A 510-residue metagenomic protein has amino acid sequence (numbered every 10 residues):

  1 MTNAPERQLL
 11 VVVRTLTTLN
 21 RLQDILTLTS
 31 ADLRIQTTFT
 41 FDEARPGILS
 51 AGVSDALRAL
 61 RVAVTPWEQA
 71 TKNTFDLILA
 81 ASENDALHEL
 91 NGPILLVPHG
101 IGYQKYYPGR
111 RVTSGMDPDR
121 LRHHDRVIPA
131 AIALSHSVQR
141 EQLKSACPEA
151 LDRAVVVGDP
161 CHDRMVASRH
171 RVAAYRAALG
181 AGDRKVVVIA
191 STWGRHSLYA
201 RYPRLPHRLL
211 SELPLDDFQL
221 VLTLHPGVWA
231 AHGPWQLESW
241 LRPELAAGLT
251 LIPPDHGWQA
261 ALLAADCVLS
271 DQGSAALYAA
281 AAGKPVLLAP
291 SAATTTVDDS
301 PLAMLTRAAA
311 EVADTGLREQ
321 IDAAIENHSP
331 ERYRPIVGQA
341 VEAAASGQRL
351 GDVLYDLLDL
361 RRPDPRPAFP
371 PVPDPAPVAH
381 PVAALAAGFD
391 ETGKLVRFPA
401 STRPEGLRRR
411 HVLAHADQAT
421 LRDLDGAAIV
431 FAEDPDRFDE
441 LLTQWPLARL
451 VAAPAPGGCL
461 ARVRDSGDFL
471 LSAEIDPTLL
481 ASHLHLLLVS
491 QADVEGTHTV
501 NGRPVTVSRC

Functional and structural regions predicted by a protein language model:
M1-P66, R410-H485, Q491, G496-H498: N-terminal pre-catalytic "stem/leader" segment of glycosyltransferase-like enzymes
L10-M165: Active-site and donor-binding regions of nucleotide-sugar-utilizing enzymes
N20-L22, C161-S239, E342-Q348: Conserved catalytic-core segment of nucleotide-activated headgroup transferases in glycan assembly
T40-A44, L49-S54, L213-P253: Catalytic donor nucleotide-activated moiety binding site of glycosyltransferases and closely related
R61-E68, V157, T250-P254, R307-L317: Short acidic-hydrophobic, aromatic-tinged amphipathic segments that line or gate anion-handling sites
D85, G92-P98, D255-D298: A donor-sugar binding/catalytic signature common to diverse glycosyltransferases and related nucleotide-sugar
S274-G338: Catalytic binding pocket for nucleotide-activated donors in carbohydrate/polymer assembly enzymes
E331-L471: Long, charge-rich C-terminal accessory regions
